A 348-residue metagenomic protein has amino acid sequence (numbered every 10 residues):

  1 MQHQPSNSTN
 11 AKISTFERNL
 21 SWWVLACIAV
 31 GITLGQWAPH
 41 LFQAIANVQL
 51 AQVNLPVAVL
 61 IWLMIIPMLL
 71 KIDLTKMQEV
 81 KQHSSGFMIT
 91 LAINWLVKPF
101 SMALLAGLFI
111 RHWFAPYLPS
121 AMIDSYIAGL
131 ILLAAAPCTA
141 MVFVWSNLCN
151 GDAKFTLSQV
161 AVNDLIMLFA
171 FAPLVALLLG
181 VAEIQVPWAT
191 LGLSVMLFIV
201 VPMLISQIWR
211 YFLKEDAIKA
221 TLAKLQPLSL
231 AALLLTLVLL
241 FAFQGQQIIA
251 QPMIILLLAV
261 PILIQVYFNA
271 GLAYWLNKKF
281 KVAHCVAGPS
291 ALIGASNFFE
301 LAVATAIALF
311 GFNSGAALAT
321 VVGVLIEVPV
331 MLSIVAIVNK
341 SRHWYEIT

Functional and structural regions predicted by a protein language model:
Q2-L70, T75-A295, F299-T348: Alpha-helical transmembrane segments of multi-pass small-molecule/ion transporters
